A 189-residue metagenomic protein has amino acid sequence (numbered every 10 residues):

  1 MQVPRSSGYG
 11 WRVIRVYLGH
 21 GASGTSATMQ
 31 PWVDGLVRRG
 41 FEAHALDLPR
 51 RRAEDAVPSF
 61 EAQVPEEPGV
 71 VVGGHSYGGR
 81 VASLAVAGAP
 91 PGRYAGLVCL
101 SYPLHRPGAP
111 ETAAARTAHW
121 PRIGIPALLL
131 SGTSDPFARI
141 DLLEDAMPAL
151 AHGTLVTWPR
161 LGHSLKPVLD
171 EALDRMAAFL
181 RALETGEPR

Functional and structural regions predicted by a protein language model:
W11-V71, H75-L84, A115-A118: Serine-hydrolase catalytic machinery in alpha/beta-hydrolase-like enzymes
Y17-G21, S101, S131: The conserved beta1-alpha1 loop
L46-L48, V156-G162: Short glycine-rich catalytic loops that host catalytic nucleophiles or stabilize transition states across multiple
G92-H105: A conserved short beta-strand
R116, R139-M147: Short alpha-helix in the alpha/beta-hydrolase fold that links the catalytic acid
I123-G124, L129-S131, D135: Short beta-strand/loop motif that positions the catalytic acidic residue of the alpha/beta-hydrolase fold
T133-A138, S164: Acidic catalytic loop of the alpha/beta-hydrolase fold
L161-E171: Catalytic histidine-centered segment of alpha/beta-hydrolase-like enzymes
